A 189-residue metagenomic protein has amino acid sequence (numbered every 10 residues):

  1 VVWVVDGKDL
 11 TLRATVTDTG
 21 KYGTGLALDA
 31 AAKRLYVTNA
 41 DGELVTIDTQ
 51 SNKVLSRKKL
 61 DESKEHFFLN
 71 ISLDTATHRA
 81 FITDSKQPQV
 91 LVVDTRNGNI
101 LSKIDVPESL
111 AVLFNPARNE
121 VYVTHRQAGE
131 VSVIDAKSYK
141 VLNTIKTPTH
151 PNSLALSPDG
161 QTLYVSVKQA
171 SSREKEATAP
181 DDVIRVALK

Functional and structural regions predicted by a protein language model:
V1-K189: Predominantly soluble domains enriched in secretory-pathway, periplasmic, or organellar proteins
